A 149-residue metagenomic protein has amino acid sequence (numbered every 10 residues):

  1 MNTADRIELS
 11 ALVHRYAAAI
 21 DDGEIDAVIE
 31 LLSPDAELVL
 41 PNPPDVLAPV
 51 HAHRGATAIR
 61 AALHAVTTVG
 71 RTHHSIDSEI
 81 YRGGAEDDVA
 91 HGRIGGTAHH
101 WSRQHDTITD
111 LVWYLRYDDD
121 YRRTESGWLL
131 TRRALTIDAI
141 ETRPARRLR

Functional and structural regions predicted by a protein language model:
M1-P34: Short, low-complexity N-terminal intrinsically disordered segments enriched in polar/charged residues
T3, I7, P49-H53, I108: Charge-dense, low-complexity intrinsically disordered segments
E8-L9, V39, A61, W101: General secondary-structure edge motif
D22-E24, A65-T67, T107: Residue-level detector of functional hotspots within protein domains
A27, L31-G95: A solvent-exposed, acidic/Ser-Thr-rich amphipathic alpha-helical stretch
T68-R149: A beta-strand edge to alpha-helix "cap/lid" segment located at domain peripheries
